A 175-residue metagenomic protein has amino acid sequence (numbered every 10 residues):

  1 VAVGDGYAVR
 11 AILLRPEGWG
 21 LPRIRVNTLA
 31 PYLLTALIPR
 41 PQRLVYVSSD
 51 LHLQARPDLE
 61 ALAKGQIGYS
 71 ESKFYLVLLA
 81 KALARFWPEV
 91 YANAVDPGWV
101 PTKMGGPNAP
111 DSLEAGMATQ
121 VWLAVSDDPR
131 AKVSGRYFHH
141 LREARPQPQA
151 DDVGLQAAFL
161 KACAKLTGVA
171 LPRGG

Functional and structural regions predicted by a protein language model:
V1-D5: Short, well-ordered coil/turn residues at beta-beta hairpins and beta-strand->alpha-helix junctions within
Y7-A11, L21-I24, R43-E89, D96-A109: Catalytic loop of short-chain dehydrogenase/reductase
I12-P16: Catalytic-site signature segments of enzymes, centered on catalytic residues
T35-L37, K81: A short, exposed helix-loop element centered on a Lys and neighboring polar residues
A94, P110-K161, K165: C-terminal helical subdomain
T167-G175: C-terminal helix/juxtamembrane-tail motif
